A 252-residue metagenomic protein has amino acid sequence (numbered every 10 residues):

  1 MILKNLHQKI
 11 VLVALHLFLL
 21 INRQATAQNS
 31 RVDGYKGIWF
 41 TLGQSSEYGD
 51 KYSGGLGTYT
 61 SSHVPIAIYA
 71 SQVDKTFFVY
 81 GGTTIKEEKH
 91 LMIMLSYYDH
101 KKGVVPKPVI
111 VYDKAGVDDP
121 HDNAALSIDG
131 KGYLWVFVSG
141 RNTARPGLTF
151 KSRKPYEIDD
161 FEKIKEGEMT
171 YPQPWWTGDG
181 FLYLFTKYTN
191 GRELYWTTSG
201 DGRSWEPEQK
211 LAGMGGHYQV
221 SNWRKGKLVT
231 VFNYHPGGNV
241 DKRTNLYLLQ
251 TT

Functional and structural regions predicted by a protein language model:
M1-Q28: Bacterial Sec-dependent N-terminal signal peptides
Q28-T252: Extracellular, repeat-based ectodomains that mediate carbohydrate processing or recognition
